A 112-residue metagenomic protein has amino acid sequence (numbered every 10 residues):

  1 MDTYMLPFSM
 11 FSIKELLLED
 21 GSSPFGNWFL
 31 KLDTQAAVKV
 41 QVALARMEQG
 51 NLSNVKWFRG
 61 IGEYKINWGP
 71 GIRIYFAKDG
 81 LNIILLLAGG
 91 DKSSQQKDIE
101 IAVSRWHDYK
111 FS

Functional and structural regions predicted by a protein language model:
M1-G71, G80-I84, D91-S112: Basic, Lys/Arg-enriched alpha-helical interface segments
